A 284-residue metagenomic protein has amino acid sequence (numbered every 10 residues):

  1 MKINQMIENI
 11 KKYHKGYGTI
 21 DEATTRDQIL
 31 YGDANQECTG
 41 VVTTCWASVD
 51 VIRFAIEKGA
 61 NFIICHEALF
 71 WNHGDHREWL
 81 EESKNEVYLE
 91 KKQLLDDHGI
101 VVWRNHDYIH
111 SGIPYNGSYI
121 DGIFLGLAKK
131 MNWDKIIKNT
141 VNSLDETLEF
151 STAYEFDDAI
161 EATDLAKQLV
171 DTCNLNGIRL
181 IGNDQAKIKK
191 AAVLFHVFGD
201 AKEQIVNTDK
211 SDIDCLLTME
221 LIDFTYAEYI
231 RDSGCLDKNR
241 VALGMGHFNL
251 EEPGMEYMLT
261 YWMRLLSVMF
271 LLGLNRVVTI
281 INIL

Functional and structural regions predicted by a protein language model:
M1-L284: Active-site catalytic microenvironments in core metabolic enzymes, especially phosphate/sugar-handling
